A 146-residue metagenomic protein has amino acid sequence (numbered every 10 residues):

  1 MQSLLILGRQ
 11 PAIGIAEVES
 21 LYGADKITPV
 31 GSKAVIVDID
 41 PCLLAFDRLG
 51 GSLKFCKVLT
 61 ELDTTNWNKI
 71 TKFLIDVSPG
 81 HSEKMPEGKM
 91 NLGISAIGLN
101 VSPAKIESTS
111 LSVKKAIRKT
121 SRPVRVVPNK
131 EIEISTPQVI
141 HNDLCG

Functional and structural regions predicted by a protein language model:
M1-G8: Short glycine-/aliphatic-rich beta-strand segments at the starts of folded cytosolic domains
L7, A16-G146: Non-catalytic nucleic-acid substrate-recognition regions in nucleic-acid-modifying enzymes
I13: Short alpha-helical
